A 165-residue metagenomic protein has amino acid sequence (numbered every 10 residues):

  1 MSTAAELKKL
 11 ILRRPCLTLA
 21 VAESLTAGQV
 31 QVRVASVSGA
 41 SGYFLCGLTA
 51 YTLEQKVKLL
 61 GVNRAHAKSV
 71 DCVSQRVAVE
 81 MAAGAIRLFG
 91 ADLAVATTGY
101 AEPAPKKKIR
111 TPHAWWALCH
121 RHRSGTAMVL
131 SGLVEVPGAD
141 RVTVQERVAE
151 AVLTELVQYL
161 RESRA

Functional and structural regions predicted by a protein language model:
M1-A165: Short alpha-helical segments enriched in small residues
